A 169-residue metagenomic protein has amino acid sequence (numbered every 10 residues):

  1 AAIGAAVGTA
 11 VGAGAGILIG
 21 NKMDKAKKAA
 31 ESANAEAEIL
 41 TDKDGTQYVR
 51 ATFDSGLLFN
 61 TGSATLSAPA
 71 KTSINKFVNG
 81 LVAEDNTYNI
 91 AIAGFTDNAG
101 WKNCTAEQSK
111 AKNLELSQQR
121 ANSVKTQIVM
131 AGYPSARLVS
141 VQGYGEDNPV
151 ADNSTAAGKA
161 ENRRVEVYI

Functional and structural regions predicted by a protein language model:
A1-E31: Short, low-complexity, glycine-enriched hydrophobic/amphipathic alpha-helices that associate with lipid bilayers
T9-A10, K25, A29, P69-K76 (+4 more regions): Extracytoplasmic/secreted proteins, especially bacterial periplasmic and envelope-associated proteins
V11-I19, A35, G56, N79-N86 (+1 more regions): Sec-exported extracytoplasmic/periplasmic mature domains
K22-F53: Amphipathic, membrane-active segments
D42, T52-S55, A93-T96, Q142-E146: Active-site-proximal beta-strand/loop segments in catalytic clefts of secreted hydrolases
G45-V49, F53-S55, G62, N86-Y88 (+2 more regions): Envelope-exposed proteins and targeting segments
F59-G100, K125, V129, V167: Periplasmic peptidoglycan-binding/anchoring modules of Gram-negative envelope and division proteins
T96-I169: Periplasmic OmpA-like peptidoglycan-binding domain that tethers envelope proteins to the cell wall
